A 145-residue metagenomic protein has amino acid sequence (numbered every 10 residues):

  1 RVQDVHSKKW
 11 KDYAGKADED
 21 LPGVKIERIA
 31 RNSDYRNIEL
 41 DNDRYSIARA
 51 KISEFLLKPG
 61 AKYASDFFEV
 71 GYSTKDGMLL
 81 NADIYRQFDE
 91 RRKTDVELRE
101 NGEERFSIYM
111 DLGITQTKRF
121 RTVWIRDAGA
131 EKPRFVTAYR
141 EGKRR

Functional and structural regions predicted by a protein language model:
R1-M110: Compact soluble domain cores
E100-R144: Short, compact, well-ordered microdomains
